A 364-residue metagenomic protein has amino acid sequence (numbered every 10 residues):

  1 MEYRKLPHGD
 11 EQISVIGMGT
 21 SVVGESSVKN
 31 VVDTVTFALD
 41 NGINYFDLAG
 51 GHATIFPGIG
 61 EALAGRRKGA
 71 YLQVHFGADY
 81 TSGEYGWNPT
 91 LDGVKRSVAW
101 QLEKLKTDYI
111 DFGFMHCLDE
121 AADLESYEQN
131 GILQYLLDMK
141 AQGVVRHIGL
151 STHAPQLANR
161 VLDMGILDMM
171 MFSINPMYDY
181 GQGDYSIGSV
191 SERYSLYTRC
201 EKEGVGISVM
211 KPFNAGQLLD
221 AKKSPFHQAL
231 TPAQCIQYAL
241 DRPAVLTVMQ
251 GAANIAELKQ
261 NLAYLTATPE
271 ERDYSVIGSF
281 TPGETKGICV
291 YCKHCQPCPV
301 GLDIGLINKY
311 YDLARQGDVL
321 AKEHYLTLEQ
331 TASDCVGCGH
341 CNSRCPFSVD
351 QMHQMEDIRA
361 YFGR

Functional and structural regions predicted by a protein language model:
M1-F76, Y80, D108, A141: N-terminal binding-site loop/beta-alpha segment at the start of enzyme catalytic domains that lines or forms
L6, M18, F46, I59 (+10 more regions): Conserved, mostly hydrophobic/aromatic
G19-K29, D79-K95, A121-E125, D220-A229: Active-site mouth loops of central-metabolism enzymes
S21-V23, A49-G51, H75-D79, M115-L118 (+4 more regions): Active-site beta-loop-alpha junctions enriched in small/polar residues
S26, D40, G86-S208: Glycine/proline-rich, positively charged, aromatic-decorated active-site loop/lid region on the catalytic face
L39, I43-N44, S191-R364: Structured C-terminal cap/extension of enzyme domains
A53-I59, P155-N159, L258: Short, well-ordered alpha-helical microsegments
G69-L72, I166-N175, P269-S275: Short hydrophobic/aromatic-enriched beta-strand-loop microsegments
